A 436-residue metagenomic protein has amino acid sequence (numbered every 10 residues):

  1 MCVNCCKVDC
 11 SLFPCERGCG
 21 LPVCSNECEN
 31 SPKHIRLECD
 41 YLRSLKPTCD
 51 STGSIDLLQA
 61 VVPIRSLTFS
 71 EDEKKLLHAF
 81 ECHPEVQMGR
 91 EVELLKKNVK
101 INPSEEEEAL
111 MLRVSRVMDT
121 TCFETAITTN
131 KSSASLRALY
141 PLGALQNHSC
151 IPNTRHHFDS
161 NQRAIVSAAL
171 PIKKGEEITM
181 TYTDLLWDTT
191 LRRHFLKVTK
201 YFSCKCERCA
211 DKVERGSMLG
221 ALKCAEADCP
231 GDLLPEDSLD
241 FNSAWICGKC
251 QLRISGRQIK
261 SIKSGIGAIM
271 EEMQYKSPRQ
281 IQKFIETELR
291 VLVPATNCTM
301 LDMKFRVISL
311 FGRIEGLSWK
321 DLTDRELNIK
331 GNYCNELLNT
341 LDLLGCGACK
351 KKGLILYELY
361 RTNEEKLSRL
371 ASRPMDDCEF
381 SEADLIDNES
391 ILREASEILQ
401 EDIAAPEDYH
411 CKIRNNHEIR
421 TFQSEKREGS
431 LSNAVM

Functional and structural regions predicted by a protein language model:
M1-M436: Short alpha-helical interaction motifs and adjacent low-complexity tails used for partner binding in regulatory proteins
